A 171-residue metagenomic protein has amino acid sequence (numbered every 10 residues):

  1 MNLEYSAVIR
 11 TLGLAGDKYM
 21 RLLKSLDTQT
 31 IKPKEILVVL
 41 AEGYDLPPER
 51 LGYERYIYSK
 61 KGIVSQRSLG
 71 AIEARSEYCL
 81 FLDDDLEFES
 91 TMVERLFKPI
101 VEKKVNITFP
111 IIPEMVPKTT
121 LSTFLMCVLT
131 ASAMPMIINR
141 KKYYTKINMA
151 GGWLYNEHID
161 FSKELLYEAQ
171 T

Functional and structural regions predicted by a protein language model:
M1-T28: N-proximal low-complexity "stem/linker" segments adjacent to membrane-targeting elements
I9-T11, V39-E42, L82: Short beta-strand/turn micro-motifs composed of small residues that flank or help shape donor/cofactor-binding pockets
G16, L23-Y58: Acidic donor-binding segment of Leloir-type glycosyltransferases
Y58-A74: Glycine-rich, basic loop-to-helix element that forms the pyrophosphate-binding segment of sugar-nucleotide handling
C79: Short aromatic/hydrophobic "clamp" motif used to bind/position activated sugar donors
D83-E87: The conserved acidic donor/metal-binding loop of glycosyltransferases
T91-K141: Conserved donor NDP-sugar-binding/catalytic core segment of glycosyltransferases
V128-Q170: Short, flexible, basic/aromatic active-site loop/helix in glycosyltransferases
